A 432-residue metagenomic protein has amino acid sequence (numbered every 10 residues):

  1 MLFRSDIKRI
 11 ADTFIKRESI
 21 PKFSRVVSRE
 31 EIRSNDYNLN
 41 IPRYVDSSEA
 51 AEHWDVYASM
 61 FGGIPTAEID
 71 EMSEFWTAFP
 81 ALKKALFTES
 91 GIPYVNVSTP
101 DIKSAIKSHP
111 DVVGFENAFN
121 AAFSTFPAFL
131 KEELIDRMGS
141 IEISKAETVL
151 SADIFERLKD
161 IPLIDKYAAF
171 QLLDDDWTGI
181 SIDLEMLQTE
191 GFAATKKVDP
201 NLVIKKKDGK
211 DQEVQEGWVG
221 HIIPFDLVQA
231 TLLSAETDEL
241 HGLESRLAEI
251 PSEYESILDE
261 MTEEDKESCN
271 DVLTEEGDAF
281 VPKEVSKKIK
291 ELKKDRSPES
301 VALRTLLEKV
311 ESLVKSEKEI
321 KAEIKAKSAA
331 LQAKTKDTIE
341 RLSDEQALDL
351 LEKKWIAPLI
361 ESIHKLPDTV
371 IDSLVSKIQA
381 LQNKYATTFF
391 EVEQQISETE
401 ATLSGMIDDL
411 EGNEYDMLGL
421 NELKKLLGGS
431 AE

Functional and structural regions predicted by a protein language model:
M1-W218, E239, R246, E255-E432: A conserved structural/catalytic subdomain of Rossmann-like adenosyl-cofactor enzymes
V219-I222, D226-L233: Selected N-terminal structured segments and early membrane-anchoring regions
Q229-I250, V314: Short, charge/polar-rich alpha-helical segments
